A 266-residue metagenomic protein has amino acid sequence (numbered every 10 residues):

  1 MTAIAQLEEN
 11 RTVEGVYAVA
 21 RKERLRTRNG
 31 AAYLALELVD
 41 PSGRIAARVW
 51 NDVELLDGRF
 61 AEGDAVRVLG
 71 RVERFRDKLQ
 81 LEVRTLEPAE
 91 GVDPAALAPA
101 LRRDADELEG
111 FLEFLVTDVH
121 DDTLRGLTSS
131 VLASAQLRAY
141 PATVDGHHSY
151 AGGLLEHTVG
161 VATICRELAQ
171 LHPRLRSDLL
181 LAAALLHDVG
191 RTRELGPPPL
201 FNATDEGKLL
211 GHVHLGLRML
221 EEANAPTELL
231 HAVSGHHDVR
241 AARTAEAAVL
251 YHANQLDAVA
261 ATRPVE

Functional and structural regions predicted by a protein language model:
M1-V13: OB-fold nucleic-acid-binding modules
Y17, G63, V161, N254: Divalent metal-coordination and catalytic microenvironments
R21-A32, I45-R48, D52-A98: OB-fold single-stranded nucleic acid-binding module
A35-D40: Short, acidic/hydrophobic/Gly-rich beta-strand patch recurrent on exposed beta strands that often constitutes part
Q80-P141: Extended, charge-rich, solvent-exposed interface segments
A135-H157, P199-A203: Active-site flanking loop/helix segments enriched in acidic
E156-H157, I164-E266: Divalent metal-dependent catalytic cores for phosphoryl transfer on phosphate-bearing substrates
